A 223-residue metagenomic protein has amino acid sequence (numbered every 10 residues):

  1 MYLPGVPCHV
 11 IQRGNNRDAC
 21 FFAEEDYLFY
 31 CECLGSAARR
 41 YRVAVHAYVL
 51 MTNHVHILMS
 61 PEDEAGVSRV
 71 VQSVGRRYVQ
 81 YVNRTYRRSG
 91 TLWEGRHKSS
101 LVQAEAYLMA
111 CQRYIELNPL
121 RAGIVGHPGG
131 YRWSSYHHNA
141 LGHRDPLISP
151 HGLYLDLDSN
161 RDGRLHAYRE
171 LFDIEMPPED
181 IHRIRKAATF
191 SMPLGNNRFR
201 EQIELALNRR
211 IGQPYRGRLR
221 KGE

Functional and structural regions predicted by a protein language model:
M1-A47, M51, S60-E223: Short Pro-Cys-Gly-centered "Cys-loop" motif that presents a nucleophilic cysteine in a tight turn
H56-I57: Amphipathic alpha-helical hairpins
